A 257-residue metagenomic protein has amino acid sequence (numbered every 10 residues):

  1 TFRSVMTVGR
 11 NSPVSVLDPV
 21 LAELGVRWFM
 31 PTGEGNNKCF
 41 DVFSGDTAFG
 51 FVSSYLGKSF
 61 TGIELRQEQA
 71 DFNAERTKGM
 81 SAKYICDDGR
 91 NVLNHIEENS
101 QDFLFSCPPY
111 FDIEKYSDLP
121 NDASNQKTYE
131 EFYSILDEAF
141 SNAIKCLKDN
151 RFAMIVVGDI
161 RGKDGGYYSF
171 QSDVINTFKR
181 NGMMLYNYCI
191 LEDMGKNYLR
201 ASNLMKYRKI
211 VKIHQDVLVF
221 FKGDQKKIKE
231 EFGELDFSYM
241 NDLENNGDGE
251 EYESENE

Functional and structural regions predicted by a protein language model:
T1-E257: Class I S-adenosyl-L-methionine-dependent methyltransferase catalytic core
